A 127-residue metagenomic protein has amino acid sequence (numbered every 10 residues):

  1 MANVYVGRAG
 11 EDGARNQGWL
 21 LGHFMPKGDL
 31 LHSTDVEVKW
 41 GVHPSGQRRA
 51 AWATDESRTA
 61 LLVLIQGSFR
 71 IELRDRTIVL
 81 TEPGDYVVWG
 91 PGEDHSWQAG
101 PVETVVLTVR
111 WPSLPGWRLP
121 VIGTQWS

Functional and structural regions predicted by a protein language model:
M1-S45, A50-W52, I122-S127: A short, N-terminal "cap"/entry segment at the start of jelly-roll beta-barrel domains of the cupin/DSBH fold
N3-Y5, S96-S127: Double-stranded beta-helix
G28-H32, R49-E56, L73, V79-L80 (+1 more regions): Short histidine-centered beta-strand/loop micro-motifs that create catalytic or ligand/metal-coordination sites
W40, I65, L73-D75, A99 (+1 more regions): Residue-level recognition of conserved beta-strand positions in structured domain cores
V42-H43, T54-I71: Short, conserved beta-strand element in jelly-roll/cupin
R58-A60, G84, E103-T104: Short, surface-exposed beta-edge/turn micro-motifs
D75-G92: Short acidic-glycine-tyrosine-enriched beta hairpin
